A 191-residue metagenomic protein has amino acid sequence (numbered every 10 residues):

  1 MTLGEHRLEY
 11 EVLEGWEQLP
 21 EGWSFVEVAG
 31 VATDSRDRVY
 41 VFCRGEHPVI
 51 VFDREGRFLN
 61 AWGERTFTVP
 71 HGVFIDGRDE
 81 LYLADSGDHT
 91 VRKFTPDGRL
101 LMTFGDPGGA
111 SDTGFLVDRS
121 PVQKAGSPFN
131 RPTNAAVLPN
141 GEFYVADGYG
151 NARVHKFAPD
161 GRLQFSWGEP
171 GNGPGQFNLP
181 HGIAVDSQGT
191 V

Functional and structural regions predicted by a protein language model:
M1-V191: Eukaryotic scaffold repeat domains enriched in small/polar residues
